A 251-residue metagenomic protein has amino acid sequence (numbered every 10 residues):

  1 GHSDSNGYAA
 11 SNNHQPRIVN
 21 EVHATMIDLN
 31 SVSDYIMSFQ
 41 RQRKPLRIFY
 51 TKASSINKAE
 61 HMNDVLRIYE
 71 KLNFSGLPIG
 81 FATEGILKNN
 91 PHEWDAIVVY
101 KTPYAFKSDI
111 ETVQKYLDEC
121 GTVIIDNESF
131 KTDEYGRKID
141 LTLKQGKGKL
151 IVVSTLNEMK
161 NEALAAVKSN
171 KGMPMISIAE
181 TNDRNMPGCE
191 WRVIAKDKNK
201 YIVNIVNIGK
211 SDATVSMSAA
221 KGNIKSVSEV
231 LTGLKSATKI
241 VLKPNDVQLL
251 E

Functional and structural regions predicted by a protein language model:
G1-E251: Carbohydrate-binding surfaces of carbohydrate-active enzymes
